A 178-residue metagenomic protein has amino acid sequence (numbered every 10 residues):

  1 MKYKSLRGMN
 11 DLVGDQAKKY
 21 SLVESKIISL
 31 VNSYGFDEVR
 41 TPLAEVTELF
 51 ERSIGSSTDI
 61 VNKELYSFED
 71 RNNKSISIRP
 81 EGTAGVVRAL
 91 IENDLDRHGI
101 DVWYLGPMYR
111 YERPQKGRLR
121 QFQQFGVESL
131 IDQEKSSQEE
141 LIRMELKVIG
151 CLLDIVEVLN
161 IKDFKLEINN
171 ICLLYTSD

Functional and structural regions predicted by a protein language model:
M1-S177: TRNA-recognition modules of translation machinery and tRNA-sensing kinases, especially anticodon-binding
